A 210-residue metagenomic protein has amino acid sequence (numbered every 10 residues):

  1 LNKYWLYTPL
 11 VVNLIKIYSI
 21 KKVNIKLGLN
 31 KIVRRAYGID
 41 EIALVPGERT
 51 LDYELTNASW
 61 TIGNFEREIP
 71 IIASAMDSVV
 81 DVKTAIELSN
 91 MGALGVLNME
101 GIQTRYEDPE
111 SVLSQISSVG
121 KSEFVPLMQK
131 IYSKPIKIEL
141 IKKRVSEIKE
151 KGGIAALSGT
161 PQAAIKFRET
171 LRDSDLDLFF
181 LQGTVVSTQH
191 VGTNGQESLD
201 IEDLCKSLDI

Functional and structural regions predicted by a protein language model:
V11-V12: Acidic, Ala/Val/Gly-enriched low-complexity intrinsically disordered segments
K21-I210: Active-site entrance/lid segments in N-terminal catalytic domains of soluble metabolic enzymes
